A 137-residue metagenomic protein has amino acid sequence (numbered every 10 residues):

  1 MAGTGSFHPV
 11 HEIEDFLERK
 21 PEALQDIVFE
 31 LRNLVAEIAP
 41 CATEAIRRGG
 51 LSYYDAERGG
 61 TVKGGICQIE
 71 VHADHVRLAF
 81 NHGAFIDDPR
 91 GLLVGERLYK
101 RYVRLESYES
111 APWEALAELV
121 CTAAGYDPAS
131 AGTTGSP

Functional and structural regions predicted by a protein language model:
M1-P137: Charge-dense, helix-prone N-terminal extensions
